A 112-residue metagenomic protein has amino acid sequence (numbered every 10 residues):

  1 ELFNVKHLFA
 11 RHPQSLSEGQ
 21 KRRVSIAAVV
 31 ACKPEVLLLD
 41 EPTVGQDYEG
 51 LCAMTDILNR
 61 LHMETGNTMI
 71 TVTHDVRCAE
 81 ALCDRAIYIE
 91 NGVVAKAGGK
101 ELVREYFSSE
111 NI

Functional and structural regions predicted by a protein language model:
E1-H7: Conserved ABC ATPase "signature" region
H12-L16: Conserved ABC ATPase signature
I26: Hydrophobic anchor residue at the start of the ABC signature
L37-D40: Catalytic Walker B motif of ABC-type/P-loop ATPase nucleotide-binding domains
T73-H74: H-loop/switch region of ABC-family ATPase nucleotide-binding domains
A79-A81: A short, surface-exposed alpha-helical micro-motif characterized by mixed small hydrophobic and charged/polar residues
V93-I112: Conserved beta-strand-loop-alpha-helix hinge in the C-terminal portion of ABC ATPase nucleotide-binding domains
